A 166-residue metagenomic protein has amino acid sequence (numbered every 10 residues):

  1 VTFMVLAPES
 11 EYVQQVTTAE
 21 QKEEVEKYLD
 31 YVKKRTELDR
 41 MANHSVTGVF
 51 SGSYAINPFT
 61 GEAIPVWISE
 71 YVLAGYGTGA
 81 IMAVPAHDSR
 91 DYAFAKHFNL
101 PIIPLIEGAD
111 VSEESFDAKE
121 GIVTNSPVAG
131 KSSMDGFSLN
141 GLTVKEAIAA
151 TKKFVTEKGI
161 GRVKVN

Functional and structural regions predicted by a protein language model:
V1, A80-N166: Residue patterns forming the tRNA-binding/recognition surfaces of aminoacyl-tRNA synthetases and related DALR
V1-E107: NTP-handling and nucleic-acid-processing catalytic cores
